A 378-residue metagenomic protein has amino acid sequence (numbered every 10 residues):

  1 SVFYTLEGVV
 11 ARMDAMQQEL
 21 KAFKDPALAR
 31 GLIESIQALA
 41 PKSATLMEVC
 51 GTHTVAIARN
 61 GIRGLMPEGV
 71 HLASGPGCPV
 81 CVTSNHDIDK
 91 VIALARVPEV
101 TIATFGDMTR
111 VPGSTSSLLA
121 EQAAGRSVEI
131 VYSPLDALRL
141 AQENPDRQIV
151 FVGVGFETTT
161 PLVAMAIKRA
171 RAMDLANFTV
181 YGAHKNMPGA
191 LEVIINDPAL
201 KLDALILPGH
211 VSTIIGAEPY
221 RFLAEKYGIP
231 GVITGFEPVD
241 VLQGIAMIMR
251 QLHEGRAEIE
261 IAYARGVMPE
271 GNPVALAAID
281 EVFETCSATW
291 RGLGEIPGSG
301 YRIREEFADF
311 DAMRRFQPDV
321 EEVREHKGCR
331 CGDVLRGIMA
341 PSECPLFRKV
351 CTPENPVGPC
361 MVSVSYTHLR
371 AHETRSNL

Functional and structural regions predicted by a protein language model:
M16-L39, C50-A56: N-terminal basic/disordered segments at the start of proteins
R63, P67-F105: Active-site cofactor/substrate anionic-group-binding motifs, chiefly glycine- and Lys/Arg-rich phosphate-binding loops
L72-S74, R126-P134, A172-G189, I206 (+1 more regions): Short, acidic/small-residue loops that bind anionic groups at enzyme active sites
T83, L94-S116, E121-I130, P134-L135: Active-site beta->alpha loop and helix N-cap motifs at the rims of alpha/beta catalytic domains
E143-G153, T158-P208: Active-site histidine-anchored catalytic micro-motif
L202-A264: A conserved active-site cap/scaffold subdomain adjacent to cofactor or substrate pockets
Q243-D333: Internal helical hairpin/lid segments
T367-T374: Conserved small/polar residues in nucleotide/adenosyl-binding loops
